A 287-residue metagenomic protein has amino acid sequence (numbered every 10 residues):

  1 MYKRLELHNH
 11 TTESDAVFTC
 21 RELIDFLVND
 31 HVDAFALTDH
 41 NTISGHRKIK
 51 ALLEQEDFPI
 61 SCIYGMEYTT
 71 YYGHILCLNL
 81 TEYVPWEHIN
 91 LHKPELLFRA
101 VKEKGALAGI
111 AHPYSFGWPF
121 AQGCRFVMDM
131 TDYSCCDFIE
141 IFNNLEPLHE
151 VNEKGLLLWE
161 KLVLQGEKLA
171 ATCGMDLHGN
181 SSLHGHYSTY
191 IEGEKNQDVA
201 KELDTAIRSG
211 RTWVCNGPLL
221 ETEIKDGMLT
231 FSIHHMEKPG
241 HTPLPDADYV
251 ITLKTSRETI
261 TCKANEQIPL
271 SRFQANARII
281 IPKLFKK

Functional and structural regions predicted by a protein language model:
M1-L107, A111, F126, I141-L158 (+3 more regions): A metal-dependent hydrolase metal-coordination microenvironment
M1-Y2, G105, E167-A170, M175-K287: C-terminal functional module detector
E56-S61, S134-C135, E167: A short helix-to-beta-strand connector/capping loop
Y71-G73, C135, G185-Y187: Residues that flank catalytic or metal-binding motifs in active/ligand-binding sites
Y114-A121: Active-site glycine- and acidic-residue-rich loops that bind and position anionic ligands or nucleotide-like cofactors
R125-H149, S188-E202: Structural recognition of alpha->loop->beta junctions
K154-K168: Short, hydrophobic/aliphatic alpha-helical segments
